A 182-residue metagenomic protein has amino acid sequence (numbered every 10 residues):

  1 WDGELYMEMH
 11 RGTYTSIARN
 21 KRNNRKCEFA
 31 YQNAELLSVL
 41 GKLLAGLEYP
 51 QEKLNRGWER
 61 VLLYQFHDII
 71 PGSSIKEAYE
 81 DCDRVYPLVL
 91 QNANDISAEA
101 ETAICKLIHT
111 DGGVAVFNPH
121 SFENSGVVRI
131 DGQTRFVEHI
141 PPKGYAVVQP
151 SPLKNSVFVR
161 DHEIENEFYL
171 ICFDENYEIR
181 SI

Functional and structural regions predicted by a protein language model:
W1-E8, G126-D131, R135: Aromatic- and carboxylate-enriched substrate-binding clefts and catalytic-loop regions of carbohydrate-active enzymes
W1-G112, E178: Catalytic-domain carbohydrate-binding cleft regions of carbohydrate-active enzymes
V61, V114-N118, F168: Buried hydrophobic-core signal for structured, non-transmembrane domains
Y64, F117-P119, D174: Generic beta-strand/beta-sheet core signal
G112-G132: Surface-exposed beta-strand/loop patches in extracellular or lumenal glycoproteins
S121-F122, G144, P150-I182: Beta-strand-rich N-terminal accessory domains
V127, T134-V137, S156, L170: Well-ordered beta-strand positions in beta-sheet-rich domains
D131-L153: Intrinsically disordered, low-complexity Pro/Gly/Ser/Thr-rich segments with frequent PxxP/GP/PP motifs and embedded
